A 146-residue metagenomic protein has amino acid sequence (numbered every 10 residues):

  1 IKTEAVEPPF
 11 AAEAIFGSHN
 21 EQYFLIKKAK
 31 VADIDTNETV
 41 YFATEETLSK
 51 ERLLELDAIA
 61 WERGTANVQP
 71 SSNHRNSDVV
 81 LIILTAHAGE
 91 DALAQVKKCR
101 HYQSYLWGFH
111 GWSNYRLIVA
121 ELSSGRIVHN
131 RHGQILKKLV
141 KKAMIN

Functional and structural regions predicted by a protein language model:
I1-E45: N-terminal, charge-rich interaction modules
K27-A29, W61-P70: Short secondary-structure capping micro-motifs at structural edges
T36-T39, N76-V80, Y115: Short, surface-exposed beta-edge/turn micro-motifs
F42-T47, I83-A86: Structural motif
T47-A66, E90-A94: Active-site-adjacent loop/helix micro-motif of nuclease/hydrolase catalytic cores
Q69-R75, Y105-G108: Arginine/glycine-rich "motif VI" loop of SF2 helicases in the C-terminal RecA-like domain
S71-Q95: Nucleic-acid nuclease catalytic cores
K97-N146: Charged, structured surface patches that assemble and position nucleic-acid processing machinery
